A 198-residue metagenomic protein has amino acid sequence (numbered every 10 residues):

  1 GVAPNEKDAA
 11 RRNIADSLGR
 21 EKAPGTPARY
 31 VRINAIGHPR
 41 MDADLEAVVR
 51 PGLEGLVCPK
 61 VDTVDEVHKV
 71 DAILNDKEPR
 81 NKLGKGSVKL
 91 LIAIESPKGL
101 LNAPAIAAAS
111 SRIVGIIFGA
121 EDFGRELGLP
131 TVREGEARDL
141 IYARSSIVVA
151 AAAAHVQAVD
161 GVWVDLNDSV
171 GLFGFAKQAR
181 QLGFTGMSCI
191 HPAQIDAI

Functional and structural regions predicted by a protein language model:
G1-I198: Expand to "…catalyze enediolate/carbanion chemistry for C-C bond making/breaking, isomerization, decarboxylation
